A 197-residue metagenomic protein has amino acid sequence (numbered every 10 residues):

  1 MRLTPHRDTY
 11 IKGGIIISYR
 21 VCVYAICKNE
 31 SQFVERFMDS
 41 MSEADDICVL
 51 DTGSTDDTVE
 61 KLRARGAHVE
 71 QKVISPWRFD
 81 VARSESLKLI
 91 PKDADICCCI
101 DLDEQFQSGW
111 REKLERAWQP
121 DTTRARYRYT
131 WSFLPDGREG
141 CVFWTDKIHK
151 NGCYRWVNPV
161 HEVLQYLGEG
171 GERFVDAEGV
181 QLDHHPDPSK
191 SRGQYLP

Functional and structural regions predicted by a protein language model:
L3-I17: Short, Lys/Arg-enriched N-terminal segments with co-localized hydrophobic residues within the first ~10-30 amino acids
R20-C22, D46: Cell-envelope/extracellular polymer assembly enzymes that use nucleotide-activated donors
A25-E43: Short, well-formed alpha-helical segments that are part of the catalytic scaffolds of diverse glycosyltransferases
Q32-E35, D56-R65, G109: Acidic helix N-cap motif at the loop->helix transition within catalytic regions of sugar-transfer enzymes
S40, L50-K61, I74-S75, D101-E104: A conserved acidic beta->alpha catalytic loop
V59-L89: Conserved donor nucleotide-binding strand/loop of the catalytic core
D80-K88, Q105-P197: Catalytic-site signature of metal-activated, phosphate-bearing donor transferases, centered on the GT-A/GT-A-like
K88-Q105: Short beta-strand-to-loop acidic/aromatic patch adjacent to the donor-nucleotide binding site
